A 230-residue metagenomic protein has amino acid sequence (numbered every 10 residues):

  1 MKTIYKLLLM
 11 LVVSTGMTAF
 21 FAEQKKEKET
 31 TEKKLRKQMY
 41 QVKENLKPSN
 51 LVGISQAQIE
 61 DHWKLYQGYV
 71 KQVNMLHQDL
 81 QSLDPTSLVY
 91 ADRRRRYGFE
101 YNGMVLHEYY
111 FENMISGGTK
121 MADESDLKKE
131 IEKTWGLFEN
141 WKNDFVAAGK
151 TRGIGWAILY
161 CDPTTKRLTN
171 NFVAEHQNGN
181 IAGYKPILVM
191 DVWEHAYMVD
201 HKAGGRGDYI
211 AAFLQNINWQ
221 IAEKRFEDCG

Functional and structural regions predicted by a protein language model:
M1-K26: Bacterial Sec-dependent N-terminal signal peptides
F20-G230: Feature for soluble, non-membrane regions of globular proteins
